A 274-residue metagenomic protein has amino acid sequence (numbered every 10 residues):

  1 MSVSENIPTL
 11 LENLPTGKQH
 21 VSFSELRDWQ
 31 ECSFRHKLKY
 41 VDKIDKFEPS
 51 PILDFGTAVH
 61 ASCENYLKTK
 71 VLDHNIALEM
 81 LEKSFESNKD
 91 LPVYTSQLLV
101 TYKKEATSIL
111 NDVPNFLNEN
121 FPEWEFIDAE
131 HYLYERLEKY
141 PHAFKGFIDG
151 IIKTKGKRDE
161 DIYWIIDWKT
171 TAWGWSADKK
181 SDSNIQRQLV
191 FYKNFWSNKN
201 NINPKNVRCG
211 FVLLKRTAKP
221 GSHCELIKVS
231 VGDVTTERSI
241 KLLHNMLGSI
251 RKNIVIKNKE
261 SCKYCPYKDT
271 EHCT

Functional and structural regions predicted by a protein language model:
M1-V21, H142: Long, acidic, intrinsically disordered low-complexity segments
N13, S33-K46, E86-K89, I165 (+2 more regions): Short amphipathic alpha-helical segments and their helix-coil junctions
G17-E31, H142-G156, G232: An acidic intrinsically disordered interaction segment
L26-V71, T107, I127-H131, Y264: Nuclease catalytic cores
S62-Y132: A non-catalytic, helix-rich entry segment at domain boundaries
E125-I127, Y163, K205-C209: Residue-level recognition of the N-termini of beta-strands and the immediately preceding loop/turn
D128-L189, N194-S197, L242: Non-catalytic protein-protein interaction segments used by genome-maintenance enzymes to assemble and couple activities
N194-T274: Metal-dependent nuclease catalytic regions and adjoining charged, substrate-binding loops involved in nucleic-acid end
